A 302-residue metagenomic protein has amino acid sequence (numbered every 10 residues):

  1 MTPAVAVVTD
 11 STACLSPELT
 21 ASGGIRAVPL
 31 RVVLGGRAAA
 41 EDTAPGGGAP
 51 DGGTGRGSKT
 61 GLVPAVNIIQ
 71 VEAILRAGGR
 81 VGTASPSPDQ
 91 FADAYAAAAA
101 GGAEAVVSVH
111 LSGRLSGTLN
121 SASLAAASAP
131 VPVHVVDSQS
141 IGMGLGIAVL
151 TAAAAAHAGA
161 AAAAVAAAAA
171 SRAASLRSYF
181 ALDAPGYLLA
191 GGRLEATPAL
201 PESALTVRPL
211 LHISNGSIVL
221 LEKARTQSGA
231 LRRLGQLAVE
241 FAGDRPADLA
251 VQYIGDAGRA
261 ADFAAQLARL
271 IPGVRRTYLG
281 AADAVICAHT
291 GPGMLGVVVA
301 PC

Functional and structural regions predicted by a protein language model:
M1, D93-E104, A238-P246: Glycine-rich phosphate/diphosphate-binding loops that line cofactor/substrate pockets in enzymes
P3-A4, T12-T20, R31-A39, G46 (+2 more regions): Mixed-charge interfacial surface used for oligomerization/domain docking and macromolecular partner engagement
V5-Q90: N-terminal glycine-rich anion-binding loop in soluble enzyme alpha/beta folds
V8-T9, S108-S112, V136, V298: Short beta-strand segments
A27, G82, S108, V133-V135 (+1 more regions): Conserved beta-strand scaffold positions in the cores of enzyme catalytic domains, especially in NTP/NDP-utilizing
V63, P86-Q90, R114-G117, A230-R233 (+1 more regions): Short secondary-structure boundary/capping elements
I68-V71, P88-F91, V149, L231 (+1 more regions): A general structural signal for well-ordered alpha-helical segments in protein cores
R76-S116, N120-L124, S128, A162 (+2 more regions): Glycine-rich phosphate- or other oxyanion-binding loops that anchor nucleotides, phosphorylated ligands
